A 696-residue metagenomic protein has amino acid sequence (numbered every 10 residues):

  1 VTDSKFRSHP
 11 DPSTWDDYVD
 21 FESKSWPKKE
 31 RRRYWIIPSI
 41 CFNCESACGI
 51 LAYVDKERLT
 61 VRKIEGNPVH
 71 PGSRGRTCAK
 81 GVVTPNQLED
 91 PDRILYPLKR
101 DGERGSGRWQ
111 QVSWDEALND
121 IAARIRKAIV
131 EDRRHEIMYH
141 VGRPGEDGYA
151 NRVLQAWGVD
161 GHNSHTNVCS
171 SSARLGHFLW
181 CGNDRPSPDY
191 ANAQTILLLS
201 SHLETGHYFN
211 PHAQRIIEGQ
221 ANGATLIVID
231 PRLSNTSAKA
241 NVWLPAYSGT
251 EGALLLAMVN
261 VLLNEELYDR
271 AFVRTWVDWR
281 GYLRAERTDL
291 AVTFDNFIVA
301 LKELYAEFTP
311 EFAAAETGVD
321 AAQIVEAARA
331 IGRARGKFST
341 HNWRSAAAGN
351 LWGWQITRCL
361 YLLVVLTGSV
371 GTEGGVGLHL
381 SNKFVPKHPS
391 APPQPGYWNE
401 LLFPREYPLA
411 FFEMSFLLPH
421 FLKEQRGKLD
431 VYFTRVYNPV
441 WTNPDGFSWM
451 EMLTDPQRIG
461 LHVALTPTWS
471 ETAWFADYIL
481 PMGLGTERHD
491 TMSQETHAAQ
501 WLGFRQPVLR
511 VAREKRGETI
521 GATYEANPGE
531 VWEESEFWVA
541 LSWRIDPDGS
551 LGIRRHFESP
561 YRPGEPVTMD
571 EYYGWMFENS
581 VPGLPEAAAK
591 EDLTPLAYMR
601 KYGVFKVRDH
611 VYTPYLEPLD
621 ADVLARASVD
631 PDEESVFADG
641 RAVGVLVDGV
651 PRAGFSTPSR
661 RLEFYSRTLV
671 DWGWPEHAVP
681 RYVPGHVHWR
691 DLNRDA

Functional and structural regions predicted by a protein language model:
V1-Y268, D320, S415, V431 (+12 more regions): N-terminal export/assembly segments and adjacent metallocofactor-ligating motifs of anaerobic energy-metabolism
T2-S4, I36-I40, A193-K239, Y247 (+5 more regions): A cross-kingdom feature strongest in bacterial/archaeal respiratory oxidoreductases
R62, Y268-F272, I324-V325, F338-T340 (+9 more regions): Acidic/polar loop patches that form or flank catalytic/metal-binding clefts of enzymes that bind anionic ligands
V112, W180-P188, L203-N210, W243-T250 (+10 more regions): Alpha-helix capping and helix-loop boundary segments enriched in small/acidic/polar residues
I137-G145, A313-V319, W343-L351, N382-V385 (+1 more regions): Conserved short loop/turn motifs at secondary-structure junctions
G223, I227, R232-R335: Long, well-ordered, tryptophan-enriched scaffold segments
A322, A327, I331-R426, D490 (+4 more regions): A glycine-rich, hydrophobic/aromatic-adjacent loop/helix-cap motif
R516-T519, S535-V539: Extended catalytic-interface subdomain
